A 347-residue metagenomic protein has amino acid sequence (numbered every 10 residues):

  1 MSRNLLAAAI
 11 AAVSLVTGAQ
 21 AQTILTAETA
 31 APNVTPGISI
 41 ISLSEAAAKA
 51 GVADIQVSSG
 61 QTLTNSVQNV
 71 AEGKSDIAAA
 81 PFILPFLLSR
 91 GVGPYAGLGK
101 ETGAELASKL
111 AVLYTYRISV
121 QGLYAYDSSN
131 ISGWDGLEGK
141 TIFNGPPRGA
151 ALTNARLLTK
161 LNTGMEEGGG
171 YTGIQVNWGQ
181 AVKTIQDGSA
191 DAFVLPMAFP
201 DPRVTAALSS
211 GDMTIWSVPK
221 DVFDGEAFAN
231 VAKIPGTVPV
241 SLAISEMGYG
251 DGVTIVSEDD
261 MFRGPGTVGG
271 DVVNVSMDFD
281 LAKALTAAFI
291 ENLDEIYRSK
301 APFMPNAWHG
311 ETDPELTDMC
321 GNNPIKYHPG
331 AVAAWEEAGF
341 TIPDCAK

Functional and structural regions predicted by a protein language model:
M1-L6: Bacterial N-terminal signal peptides that target proteins for export
V16-A21: Sec/Tat signal peptide C-region and signal peptidase I cleavage site
Q22-A50, D54-Q56, S119-D187, A198 (+1 more regions): Bilobed "Venus flytrap"/periplasmic-binding protein-like clamshell domains and structurally analogous long
G37-A46, Q56-A107, L123, G179-I185 (+2 more regions): Pocket-flanking alpha-helical
S39, M197-G211, I215, P219-V222 (+2 more regions): An extracytoplasmic/periplasmic, membrane-proximal ligand-sensing/linker region
E45-V52, A71-S75, S89-R90, S128 (+6 more regions): Sec-exported extracytoplasmic/periplasmic mature domains
F82-I83, V92, G99-T102, S129 (+1 more regions): Pocket-lining segment of extracytoplasmic ligand-binding domains
E138-R156, P235-A284, A288-E311: Ligand-binding clefts/hinges and TM-proximal coupling segments of bilobed small-molecule sensing domains
